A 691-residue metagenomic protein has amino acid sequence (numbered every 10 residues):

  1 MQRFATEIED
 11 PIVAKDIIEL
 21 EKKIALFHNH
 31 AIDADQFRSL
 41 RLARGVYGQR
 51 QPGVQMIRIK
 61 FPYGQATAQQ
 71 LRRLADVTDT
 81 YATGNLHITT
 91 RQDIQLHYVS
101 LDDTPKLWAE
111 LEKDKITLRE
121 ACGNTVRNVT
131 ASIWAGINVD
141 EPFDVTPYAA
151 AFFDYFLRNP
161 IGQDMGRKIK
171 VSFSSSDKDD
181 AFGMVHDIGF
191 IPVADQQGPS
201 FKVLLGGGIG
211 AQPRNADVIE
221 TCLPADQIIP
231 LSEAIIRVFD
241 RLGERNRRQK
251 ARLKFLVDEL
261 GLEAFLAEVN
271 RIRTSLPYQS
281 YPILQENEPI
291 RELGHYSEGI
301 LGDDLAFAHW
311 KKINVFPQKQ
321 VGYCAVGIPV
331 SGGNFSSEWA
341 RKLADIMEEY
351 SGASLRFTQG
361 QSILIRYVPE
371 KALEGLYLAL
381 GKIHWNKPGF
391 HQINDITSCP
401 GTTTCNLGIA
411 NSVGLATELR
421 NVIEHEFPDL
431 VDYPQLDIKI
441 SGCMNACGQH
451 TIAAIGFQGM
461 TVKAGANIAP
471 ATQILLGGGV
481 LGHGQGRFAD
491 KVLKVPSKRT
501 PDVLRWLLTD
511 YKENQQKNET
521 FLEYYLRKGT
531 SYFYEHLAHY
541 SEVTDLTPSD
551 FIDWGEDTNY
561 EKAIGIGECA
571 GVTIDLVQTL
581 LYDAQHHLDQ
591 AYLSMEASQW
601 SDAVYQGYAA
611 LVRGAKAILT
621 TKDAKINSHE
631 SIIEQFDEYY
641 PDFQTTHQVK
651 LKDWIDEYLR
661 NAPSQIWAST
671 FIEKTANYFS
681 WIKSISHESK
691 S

Functional and structural regions predicted by a protein language model:
M1-Q590: Peripheral terminal and linker regions in Fe-S/redox and tRNA-modifying enzymes
P105, E374-Y377, V604, L611 (+2 more regions): Conserved positions within tetratricopeptide repeat
I137, E220-L223, Q227, C569-L576 (+3 more regions): Non-transmembrane, amphipathic alpha-helical segments
F153, I236, L508, Y592 (+3 more regions): Structural signal for well-ordered, non-membrane alpha-helices
R237, A609-T620: Short, hydrophobic/amphipathic alpha-helical patches that form generic packing surfaces within helical domains
E519, S601-Y605, N627: Short, solvent-exposed positions on alpha-helices
V572, Q578-Q585, D589-L593, A615-S691: Long, charged low-complexity segments
L588, M595, W600, G607-Y608 (+1 more regions): Inward-facing hydrophobic residues that define packing positions of alpha-helical scaffold repeats
